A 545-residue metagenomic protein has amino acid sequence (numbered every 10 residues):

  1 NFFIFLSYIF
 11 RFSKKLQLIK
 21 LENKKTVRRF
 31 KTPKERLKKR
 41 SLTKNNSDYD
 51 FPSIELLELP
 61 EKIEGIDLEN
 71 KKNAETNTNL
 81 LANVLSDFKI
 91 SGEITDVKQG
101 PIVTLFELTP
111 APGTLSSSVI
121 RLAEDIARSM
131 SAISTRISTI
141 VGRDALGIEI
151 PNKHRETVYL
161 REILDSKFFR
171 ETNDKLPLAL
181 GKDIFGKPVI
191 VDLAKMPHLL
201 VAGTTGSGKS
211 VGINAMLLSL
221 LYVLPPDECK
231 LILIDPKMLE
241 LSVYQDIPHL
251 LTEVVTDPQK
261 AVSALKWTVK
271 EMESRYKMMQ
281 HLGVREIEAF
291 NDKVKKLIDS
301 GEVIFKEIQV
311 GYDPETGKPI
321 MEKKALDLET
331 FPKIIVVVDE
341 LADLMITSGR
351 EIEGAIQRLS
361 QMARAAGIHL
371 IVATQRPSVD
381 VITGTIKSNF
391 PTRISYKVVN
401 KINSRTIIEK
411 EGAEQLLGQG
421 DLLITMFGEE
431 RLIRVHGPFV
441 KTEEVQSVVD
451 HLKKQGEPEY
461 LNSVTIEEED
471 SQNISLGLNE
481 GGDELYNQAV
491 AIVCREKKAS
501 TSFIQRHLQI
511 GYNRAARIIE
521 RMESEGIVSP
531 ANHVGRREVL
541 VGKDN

Functional and structural regions predicted by a protein language model:
N1-H198, P226: Low-complexity, intrinsically disordered P/S/T-rich segments
R11, N46-P52, I140-E149, K167-D299 (+9 more regions): P-loop NTPase catalytic phosphate-binding loop
L21-E93, F290, I298-L328, S447-E484 (+1 more regions): Charged, low-hydrophobicity low-complexity segments
L56-N70, E107-G113, P197-G203, I247-V255 (+5 more regions): Short hinge/gating elements
V158-E162, A202-G203, Q446-D450: Short, charged, solvent-exposed linker or helix-capping segments at domain edges/interfaces that act as flexible hinges
K323-A325, M426-E523, I527-N545: Conserved alpha/beta core segments of nucleic-acid transaction machinery
